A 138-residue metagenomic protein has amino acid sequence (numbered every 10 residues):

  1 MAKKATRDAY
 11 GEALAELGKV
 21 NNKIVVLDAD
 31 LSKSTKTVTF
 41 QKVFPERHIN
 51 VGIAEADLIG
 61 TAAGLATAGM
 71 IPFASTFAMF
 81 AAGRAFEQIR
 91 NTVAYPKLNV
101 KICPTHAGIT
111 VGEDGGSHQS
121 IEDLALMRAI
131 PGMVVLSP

Functional and structural regions predicted by a protein language model:
M1-P138: Thiamine diphosphate
